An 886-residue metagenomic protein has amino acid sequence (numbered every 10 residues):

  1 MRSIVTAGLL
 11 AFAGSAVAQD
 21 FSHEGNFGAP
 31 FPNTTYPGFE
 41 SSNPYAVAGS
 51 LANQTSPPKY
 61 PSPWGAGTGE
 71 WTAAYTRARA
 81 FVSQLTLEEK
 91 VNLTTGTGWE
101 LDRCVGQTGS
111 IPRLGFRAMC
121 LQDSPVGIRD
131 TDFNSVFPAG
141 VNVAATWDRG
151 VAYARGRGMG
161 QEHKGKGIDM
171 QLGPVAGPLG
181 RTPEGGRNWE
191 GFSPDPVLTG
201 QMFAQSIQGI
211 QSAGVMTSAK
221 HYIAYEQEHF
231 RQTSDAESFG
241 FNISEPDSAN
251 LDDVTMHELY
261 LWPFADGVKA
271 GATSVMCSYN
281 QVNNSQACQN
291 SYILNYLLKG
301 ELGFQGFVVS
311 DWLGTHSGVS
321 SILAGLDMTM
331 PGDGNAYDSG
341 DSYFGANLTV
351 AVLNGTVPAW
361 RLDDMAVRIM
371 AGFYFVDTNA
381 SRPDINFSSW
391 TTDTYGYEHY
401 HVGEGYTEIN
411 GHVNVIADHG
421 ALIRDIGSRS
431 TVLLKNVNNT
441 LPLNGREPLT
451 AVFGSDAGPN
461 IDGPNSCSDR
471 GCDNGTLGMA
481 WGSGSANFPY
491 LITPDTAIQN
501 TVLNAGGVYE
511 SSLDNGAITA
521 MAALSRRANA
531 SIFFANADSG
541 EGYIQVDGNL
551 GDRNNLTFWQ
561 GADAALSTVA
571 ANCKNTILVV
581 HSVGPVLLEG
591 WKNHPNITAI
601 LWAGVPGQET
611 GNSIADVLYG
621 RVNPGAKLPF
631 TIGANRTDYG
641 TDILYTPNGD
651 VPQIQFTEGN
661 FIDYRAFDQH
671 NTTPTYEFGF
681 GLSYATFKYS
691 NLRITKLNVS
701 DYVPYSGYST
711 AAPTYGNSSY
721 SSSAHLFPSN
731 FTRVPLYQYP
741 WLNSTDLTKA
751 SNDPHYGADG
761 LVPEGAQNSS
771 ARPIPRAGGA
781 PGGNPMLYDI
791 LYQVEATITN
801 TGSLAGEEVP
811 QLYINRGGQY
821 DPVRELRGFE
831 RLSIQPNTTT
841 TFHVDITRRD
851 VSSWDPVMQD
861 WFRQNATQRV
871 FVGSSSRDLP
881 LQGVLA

Functional and structural regions predicted by a protein language model:
M1-D20: Fungal secretory targeting signals
A18-A766, S770, I774, G779-S853 (+2 more regions): Glycoside hydrolase catalytic-domain context in secreted enzymes
V857-R869: Eukaryote-biased detector of low-complexity, proline/serine/threonine-rich segments and adjacent exposed loops
R877-A886: Short beta-strand elements
